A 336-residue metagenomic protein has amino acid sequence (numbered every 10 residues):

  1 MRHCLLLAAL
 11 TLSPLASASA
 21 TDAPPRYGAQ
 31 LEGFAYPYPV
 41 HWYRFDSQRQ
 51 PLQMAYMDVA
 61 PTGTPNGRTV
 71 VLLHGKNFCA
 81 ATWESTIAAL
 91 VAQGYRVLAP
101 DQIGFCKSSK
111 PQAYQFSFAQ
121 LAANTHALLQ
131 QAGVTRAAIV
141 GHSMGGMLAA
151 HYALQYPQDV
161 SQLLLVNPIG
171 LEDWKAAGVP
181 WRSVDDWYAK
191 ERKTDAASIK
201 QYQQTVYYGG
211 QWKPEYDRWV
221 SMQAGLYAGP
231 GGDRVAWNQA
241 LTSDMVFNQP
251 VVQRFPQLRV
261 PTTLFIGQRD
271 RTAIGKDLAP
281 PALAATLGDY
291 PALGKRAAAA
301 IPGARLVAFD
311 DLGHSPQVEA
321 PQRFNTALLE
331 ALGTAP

Functional and structural regions predicted by a protein language model:
S13-S17: N-terminal signal peptide c-region/cleavage motif recognized by signal peptidases
A18-F45, M54: An N-terminal hydrophobic leader/cap segment in hydrolases
Y43, A228-G294: Conserved serine/cysteine hydrolase catalytic core
R44-Q50, M57-G63, A92, Q102-V140 (+2 more regions): Active-site loop/oxyanion-hole signature of alpha/beta-hydrolase fold enzymes
Q48, L52, M57-K107, A327: Conserved HGGG/HGGXW glycine-rich cap/lid loop of the alpha/beta-hydrolase fold
A150, L154, L163-T194: Flexible "cap/lid" loop of the alpha/beta hydrolase fold
T194-P256: Conserved alpha/beta-hydrolase catalytic His-Asp/Glu region
P291-P336: Catalytic active-site module of serine/aspartate enzymes centered on a nucleophile-bearing elbow/loop
